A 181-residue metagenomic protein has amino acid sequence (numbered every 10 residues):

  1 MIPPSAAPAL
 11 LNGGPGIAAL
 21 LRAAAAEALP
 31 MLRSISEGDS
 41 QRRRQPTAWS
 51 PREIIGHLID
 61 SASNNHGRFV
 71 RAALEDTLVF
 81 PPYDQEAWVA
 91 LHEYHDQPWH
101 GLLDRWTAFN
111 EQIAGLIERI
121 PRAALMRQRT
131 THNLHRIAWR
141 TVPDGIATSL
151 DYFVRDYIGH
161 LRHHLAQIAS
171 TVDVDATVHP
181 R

Functional and structural regions predicted by a protein language model:
M1, Q41-V89, E111-R119, Q128-R181: Short, contiguous alpha-helical
M1-A23: Terminal targeting/low-complexity segments that flank the catalytic cores of oxidoreductases
I2-A9, E86-Y94: A short small-residue
A9-L10, L20, M31, A72 (+4 more regions): Residues that form generic nucleotide/phosphate-binding pockets
G13-P15, D96-L103, D151-V154: Active-site rim elements
A18, I55, I59, L103: Short gly/ser-rich anion-binding loops that grip negatively charged ligand groups
L20-A25, L29-R33, V89-Q128: Acidic/histidine-rich alpha-helical segments that form the ligand environment of transition-metal centers
A23-W49: A glycine-rich, hydrophobic loop/mini-helix early in the fold
